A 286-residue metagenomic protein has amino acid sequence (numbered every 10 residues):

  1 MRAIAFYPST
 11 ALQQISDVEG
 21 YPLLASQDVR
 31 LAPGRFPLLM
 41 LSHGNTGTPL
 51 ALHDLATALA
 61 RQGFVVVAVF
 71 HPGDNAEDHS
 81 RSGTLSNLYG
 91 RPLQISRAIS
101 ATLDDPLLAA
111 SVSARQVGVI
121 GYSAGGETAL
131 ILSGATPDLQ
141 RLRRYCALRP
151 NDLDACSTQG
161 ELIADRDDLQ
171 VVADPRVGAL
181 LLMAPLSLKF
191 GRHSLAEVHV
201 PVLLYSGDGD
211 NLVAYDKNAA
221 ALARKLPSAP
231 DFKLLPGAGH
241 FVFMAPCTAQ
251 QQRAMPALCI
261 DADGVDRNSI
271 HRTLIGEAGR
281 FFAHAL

Functional and structural regions predicted by a protein language model:
M1-M40: Domain-level recognition of soluble alpha/beta enzyme cores, biased toward histidine phosphatases/phosphomutases
Q27-F36, G47-F70, A220-A223: Short amphipathic alpha-helix adjacent to the substrate-entry channel of hydrolases
T46-A58, N75-S100: Catalytic nucleophile-loop/oxyanion-hole region of alpha/beta-hydrolase and closely related hydrolase-like folds
T84-A110, A114, I131-S133, R141-L153 (+1 more regions): Alpha/beta-hydrolase active-site loop
G121-G125, A129: Gly/Ala-rich beta-loop-alpha elbow adjacent to hydrolase catalytic centers
L188-K189, G209-V213, H240-F241: Acidic catalytic loop of the alpha/beta-hydrolase fold
V198, L204-S206: Short beta-strand/loop motif that positions the catalytic acidic residue of the alpha/beta-hydrolase fold
V200, A214-K225, C247: Short alpha-helix in the alpha/beta-hydrolase fold that links the catalytic acid
